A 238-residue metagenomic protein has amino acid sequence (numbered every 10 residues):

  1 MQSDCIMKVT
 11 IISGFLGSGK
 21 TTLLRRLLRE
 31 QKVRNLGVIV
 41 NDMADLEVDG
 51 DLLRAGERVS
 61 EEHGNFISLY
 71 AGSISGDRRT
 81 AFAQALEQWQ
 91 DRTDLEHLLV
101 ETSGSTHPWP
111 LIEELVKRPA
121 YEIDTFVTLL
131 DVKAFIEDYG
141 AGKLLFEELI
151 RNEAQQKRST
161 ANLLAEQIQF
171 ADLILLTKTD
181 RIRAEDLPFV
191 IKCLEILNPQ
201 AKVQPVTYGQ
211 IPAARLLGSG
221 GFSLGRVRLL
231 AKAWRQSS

Functional and structural regions predicted by a protein language model:
M1: A short, basic/flexible loop-to-alpha-helix module at the beginning of a structural domain
D4-S13, S18, T22-N162: Nucleotide-state-sensitive switch-loop elements of NTP-binding domains
L149-S238: C-terminal accessory "lid"/substrate-recognition subdomains
